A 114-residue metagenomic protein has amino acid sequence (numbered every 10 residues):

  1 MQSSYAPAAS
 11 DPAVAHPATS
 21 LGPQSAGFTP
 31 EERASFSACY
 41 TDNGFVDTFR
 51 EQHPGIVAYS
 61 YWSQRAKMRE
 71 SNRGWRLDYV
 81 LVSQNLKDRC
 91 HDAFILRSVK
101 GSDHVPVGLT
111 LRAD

Functional and structural regions predicted by a protein language model:
M1-R73, L77: Metal-dependent phosphoesterases centered on the DNase I-like endonuclease/exonuclease/phosphatase
R50, D92-I95: Hydrophobic/anchoring residues in structured secondary elements
L81: Hydrophobic alpha-helical positions that pack around
L86-R89: Short helix-loop capping/hinge motifs at secondary-structure junctions, enriched in acidic/polar residues
F94-D114: Surface polyanion/phosphate-binding segment centered on an Asp-His-Pro turn
